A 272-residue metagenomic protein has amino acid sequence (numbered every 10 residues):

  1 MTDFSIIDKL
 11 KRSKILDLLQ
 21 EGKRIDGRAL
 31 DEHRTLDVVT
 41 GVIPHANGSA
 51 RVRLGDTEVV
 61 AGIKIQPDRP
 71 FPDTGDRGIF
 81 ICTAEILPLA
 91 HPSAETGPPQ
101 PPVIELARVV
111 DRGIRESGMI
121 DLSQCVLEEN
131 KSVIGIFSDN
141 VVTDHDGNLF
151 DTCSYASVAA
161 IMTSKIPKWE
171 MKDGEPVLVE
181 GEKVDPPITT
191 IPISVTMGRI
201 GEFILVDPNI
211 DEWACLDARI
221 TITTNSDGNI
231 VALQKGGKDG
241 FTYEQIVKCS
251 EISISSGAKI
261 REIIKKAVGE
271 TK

Functional and structural regions predicted by a protein language model:
M1-K272: Polyanion-binding surfaces on beta-sheet-dominated domains and ring/shell assemblies
